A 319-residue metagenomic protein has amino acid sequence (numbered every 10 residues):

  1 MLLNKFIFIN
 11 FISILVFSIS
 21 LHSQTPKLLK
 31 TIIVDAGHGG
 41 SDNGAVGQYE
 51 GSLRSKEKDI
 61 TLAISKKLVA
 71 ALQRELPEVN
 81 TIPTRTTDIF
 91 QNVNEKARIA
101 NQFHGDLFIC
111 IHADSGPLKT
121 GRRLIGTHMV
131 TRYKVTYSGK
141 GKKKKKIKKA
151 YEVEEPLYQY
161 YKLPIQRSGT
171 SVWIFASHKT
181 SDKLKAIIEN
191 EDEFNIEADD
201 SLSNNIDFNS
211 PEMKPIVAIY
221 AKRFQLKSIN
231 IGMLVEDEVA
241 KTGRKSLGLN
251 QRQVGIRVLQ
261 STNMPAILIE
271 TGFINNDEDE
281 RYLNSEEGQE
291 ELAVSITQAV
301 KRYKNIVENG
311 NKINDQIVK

Functional and structural regions predicted by a protein language model:
M1-I9: Bacterial N-terminal signal peptides that target proteins for export
I9-S18: Bacterial N-terminal signal peptides
S18-T25: Boundary at the C-terminal end of the N-terminal hydrophobic targeting segment
K27-L29, Y49, L53-S55, D59-K319: Active-site-proximal helix/loop segments of hydrolytic enzymes
K30-R54: Short glycine-rich His-centered loop
